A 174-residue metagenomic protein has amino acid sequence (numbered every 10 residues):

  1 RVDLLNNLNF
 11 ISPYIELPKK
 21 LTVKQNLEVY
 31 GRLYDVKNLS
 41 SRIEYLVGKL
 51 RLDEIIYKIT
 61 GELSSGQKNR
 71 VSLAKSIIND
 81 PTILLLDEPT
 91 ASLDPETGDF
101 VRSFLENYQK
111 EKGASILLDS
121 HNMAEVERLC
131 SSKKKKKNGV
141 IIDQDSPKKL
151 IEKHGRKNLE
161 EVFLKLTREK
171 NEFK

Functional and structural regions predicted by a protein language model:
E28, R32-I55: Conserved ABC ATPase "signature" region
I59-L63: Conserved ABC ATPase signature
D80: Conserved catalytic motifs of ABC-family nucleotide-binding domains
L84-E88: Catalytic Walker B motif of ABC-type/P-loop ATPase nucleotide-binding domains
P95-T97: Helix N-cap at the start of a conserved alpha-helix in ABC-type nucleotide-binding domains
D99-K112: Helical segment within the ABC ATPase nucleotide-binding domain
Q144-D145: ABC ATPase "signature
